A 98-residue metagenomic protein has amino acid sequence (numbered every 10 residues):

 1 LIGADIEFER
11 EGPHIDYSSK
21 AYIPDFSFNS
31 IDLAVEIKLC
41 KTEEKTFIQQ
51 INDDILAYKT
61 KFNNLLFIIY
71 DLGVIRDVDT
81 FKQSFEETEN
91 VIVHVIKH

Functional and structural regions predicted by a protein language model:
L1-G3: Amphipathic alpha-helical segments
I6-S30, E43-T46: Active-site metal-binding core of divalent-cation-utilizing nuclease and nuclease-like domains
E11, E36, I68: A cross-family glycoside hydrolase active-site/sugar-binding cleft signature
F28, L56-K59, K82-T88: Short, surface-exposed basic-aromatic patches at helix termini and helix-loop junctions that form
S30-I48, D71-V74: Short beta-strand-loop-alpha-helix junction that forms the active-site gateway of nucleic-acid-processing nucleases
E43-F62: Basic, amphipathic alpha-helical patches used to engage nucleic acids or provide basic targeting signals, exemplified
N64-D71: Acidic beta-strand-to-loop metal/phosphate-binding motif
L72-H98: Domain-level recognition of nuclease-like catalytic cores that cleave nucleotide substrates
